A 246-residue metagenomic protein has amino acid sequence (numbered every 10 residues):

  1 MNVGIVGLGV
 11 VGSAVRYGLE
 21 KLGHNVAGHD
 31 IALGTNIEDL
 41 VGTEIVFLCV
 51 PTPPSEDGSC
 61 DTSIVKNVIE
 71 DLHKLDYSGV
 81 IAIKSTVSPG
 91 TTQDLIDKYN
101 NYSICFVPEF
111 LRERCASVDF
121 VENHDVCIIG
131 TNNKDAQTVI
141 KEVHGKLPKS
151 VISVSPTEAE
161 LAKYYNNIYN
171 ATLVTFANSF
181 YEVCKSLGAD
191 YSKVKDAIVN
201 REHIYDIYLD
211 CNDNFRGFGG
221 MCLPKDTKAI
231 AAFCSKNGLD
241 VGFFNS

Functional and structural regions predicted by a protein language model:
M1-S246: Structural/interface elements that position substrates and couple domains in central-metabolism enzymes
